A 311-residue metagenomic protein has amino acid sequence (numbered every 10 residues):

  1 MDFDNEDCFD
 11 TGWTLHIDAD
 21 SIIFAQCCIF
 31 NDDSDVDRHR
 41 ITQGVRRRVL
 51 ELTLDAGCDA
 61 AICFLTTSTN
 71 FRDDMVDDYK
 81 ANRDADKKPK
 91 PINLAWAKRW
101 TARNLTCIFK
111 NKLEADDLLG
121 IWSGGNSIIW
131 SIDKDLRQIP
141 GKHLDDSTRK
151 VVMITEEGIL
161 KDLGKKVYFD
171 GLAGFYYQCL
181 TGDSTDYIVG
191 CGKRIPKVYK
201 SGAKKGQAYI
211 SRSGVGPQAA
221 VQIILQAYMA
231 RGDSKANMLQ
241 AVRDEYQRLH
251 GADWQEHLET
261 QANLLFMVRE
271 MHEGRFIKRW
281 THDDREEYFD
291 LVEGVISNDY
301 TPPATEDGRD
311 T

Functional and structural regions predicted by a protein language model:
M1-W96: Domain-level signal for Mg2+-assisted phosphodiester chemistry and nucleotide/NA-binding surfaces in nucleic-acid
D2, D7, C58, N82-D310: Extended two-metal-dependent nuclease catalytic cores across DNA- and RNA-processing enzymes
